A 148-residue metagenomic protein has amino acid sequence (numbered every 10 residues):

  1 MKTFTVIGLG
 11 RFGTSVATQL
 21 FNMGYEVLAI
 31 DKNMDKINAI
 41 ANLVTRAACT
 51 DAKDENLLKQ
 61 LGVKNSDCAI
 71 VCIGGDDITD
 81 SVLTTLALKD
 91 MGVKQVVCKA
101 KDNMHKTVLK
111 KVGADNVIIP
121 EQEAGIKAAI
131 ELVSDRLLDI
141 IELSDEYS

Functional and structural regions predicted by a protein language model:
M1-S148: Cytosolic regulatory regions of ion transport systems
